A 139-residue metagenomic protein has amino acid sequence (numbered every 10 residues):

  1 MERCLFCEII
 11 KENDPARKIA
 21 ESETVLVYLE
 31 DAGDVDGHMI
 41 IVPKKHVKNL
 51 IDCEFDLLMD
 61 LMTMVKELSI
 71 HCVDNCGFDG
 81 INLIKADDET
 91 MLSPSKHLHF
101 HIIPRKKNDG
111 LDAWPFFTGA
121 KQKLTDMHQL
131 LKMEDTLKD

Functional and structural regions predicted by a protein language model:
M1-D139: HIT superfamily nucleotide-processing domains
